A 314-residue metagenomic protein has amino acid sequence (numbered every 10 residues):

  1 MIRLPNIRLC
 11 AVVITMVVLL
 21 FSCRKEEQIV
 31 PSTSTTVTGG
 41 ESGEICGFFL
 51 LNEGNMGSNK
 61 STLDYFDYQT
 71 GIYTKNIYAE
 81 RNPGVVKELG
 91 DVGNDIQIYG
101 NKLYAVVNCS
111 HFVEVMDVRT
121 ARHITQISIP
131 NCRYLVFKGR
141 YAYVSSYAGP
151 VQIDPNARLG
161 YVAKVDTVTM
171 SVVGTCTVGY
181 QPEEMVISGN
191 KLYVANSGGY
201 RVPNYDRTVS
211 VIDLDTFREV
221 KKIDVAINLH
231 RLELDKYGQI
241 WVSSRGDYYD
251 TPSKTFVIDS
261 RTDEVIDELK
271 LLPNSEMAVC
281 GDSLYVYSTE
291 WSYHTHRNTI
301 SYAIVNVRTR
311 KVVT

Functional and structural regions predicted by a protein language model:
M1-I2, R24: N-terminal hydrophobic targeting signals that begin at the initiator methionine
I2-A11: Bacterial N-terminal signal peptides that target proteins for export
A11-V12, T167: Short hydrophobic/aromatic segments of transmembrane alpha-helices and their interfaces
L19-S22: C-terminal motif of bacterial Sec signal peptides marking the signal peptidase cleavage site
R24-T314: Predominantly soluble domains enriched in secretory-pathway, periplasmic, or organellar proteins
